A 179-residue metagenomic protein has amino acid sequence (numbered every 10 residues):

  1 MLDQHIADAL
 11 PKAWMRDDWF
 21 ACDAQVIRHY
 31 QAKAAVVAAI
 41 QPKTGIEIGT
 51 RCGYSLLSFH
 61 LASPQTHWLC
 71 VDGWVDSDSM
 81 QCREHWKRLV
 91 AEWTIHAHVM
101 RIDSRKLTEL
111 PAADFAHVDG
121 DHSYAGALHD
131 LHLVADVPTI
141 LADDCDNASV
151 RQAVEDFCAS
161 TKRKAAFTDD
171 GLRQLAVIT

Functional and structural regions predicted by a protein language model:
L2-I40: Class I SAM-dependent methyltransferase Rossmann-like catalytic core, especially the SAM/SAH-binding loop
W19, Q31-T179: S-adenosylmethionine/decaboxylated-SAM
